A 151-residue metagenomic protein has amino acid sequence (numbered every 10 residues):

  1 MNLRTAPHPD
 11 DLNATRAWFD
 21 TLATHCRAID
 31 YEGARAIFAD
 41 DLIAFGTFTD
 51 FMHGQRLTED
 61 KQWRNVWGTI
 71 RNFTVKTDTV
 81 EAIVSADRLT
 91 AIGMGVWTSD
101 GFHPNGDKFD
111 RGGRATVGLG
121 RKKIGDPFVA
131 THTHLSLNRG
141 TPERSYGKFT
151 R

Functional and structural regions predicted by a protein language model:
M1-D40, Y146-R151: Short, low-complexity N-terminal intrinsically disordered segments enriched in polar/charged residues
L3, D100-N105, G140-P142: A short, acidic/glycine-rich surface segment
L12, Y31-L89: A solvent-exposed, acidic/Ser-Thr-rich amphipathic alpha-helical stretch
Q62-W63, T77-I83, W97-S99, G113-R121 (+1 more regions): Hydrophobic/aromatic beta-strand elements that line small-molecule binding cavities or substrate pockets in beta-rich
I70, S99-D110: Short, cysteine-centered beta-strand-loop-beta hairpins and adjacent loop/turn segments enriched in charged/polar
S85, P104, R121-G125: Flexible loop/coil segments at beta-strand boundaries within sensory signal-transduction domains
D87-S99: A short hydrophobic beta-strand element
R111-K148: Short beta-strand edge/turn micro-motifs at domain boundaries
